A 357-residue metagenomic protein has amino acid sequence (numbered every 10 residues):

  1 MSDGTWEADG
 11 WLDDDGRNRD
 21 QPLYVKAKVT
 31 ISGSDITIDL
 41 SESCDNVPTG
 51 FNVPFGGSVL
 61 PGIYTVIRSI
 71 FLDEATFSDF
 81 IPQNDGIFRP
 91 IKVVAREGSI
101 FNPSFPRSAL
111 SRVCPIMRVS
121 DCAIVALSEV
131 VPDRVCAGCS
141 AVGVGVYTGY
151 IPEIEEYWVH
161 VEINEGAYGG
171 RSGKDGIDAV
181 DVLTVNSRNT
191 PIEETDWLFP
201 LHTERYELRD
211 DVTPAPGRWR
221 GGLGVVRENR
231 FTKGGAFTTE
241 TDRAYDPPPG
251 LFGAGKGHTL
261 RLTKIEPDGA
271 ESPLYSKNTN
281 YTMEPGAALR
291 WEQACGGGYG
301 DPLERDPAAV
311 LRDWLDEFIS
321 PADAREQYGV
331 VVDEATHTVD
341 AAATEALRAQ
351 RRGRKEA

Functional and structural regions predicted by a protein language model:
M1-A357: Glycine/proline-enriched, intrinsically flexible loops and inter-domain linkers
